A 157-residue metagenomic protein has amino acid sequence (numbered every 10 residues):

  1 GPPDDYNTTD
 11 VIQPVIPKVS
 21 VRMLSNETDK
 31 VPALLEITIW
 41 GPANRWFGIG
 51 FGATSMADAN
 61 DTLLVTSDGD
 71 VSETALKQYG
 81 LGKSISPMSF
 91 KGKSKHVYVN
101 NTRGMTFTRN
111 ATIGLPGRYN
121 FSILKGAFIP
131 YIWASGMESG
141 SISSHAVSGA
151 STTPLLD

Functional and structural regions predicted by a protein language model:
G1-D157: Extracellular-facing/secreted segment signature in eukaryotic proteins
